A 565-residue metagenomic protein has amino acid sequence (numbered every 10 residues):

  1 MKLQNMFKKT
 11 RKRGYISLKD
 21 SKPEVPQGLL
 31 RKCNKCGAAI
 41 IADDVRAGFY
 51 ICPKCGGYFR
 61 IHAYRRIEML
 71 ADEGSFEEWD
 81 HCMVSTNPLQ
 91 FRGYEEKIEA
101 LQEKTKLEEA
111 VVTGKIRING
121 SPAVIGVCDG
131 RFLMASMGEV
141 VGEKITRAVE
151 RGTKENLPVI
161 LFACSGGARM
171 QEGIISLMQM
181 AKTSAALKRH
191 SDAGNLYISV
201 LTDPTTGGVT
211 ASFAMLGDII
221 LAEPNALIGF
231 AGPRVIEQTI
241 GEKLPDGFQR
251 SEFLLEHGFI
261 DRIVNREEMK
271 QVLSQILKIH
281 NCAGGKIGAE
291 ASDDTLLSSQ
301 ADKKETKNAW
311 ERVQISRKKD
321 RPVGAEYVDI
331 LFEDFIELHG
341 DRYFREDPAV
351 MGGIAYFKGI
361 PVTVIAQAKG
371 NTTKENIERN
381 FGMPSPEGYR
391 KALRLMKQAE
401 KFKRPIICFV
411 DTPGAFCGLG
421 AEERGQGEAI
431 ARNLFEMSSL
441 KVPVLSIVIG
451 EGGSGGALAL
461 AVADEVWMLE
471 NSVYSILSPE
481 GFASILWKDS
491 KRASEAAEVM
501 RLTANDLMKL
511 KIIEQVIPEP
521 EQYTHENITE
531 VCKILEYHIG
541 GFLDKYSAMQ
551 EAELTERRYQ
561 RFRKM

Functional and structural regions predicted by a protein language model:
M1-I198, P204, L216-I219, E223 (+2 more regions): Terminal-region recognition feature
T206-F213, G229-F230, G456: Glycine-rich anion-binding loops of enzyme active sites
P224-A226, P233: Active-site pocket-lining/capping segments in soluble small-molecule metabolic enzymes
G232-Q238, E242-L255: A cross-taxonomic marker for long C-terminal extensions/tails that follow the last structured domain
